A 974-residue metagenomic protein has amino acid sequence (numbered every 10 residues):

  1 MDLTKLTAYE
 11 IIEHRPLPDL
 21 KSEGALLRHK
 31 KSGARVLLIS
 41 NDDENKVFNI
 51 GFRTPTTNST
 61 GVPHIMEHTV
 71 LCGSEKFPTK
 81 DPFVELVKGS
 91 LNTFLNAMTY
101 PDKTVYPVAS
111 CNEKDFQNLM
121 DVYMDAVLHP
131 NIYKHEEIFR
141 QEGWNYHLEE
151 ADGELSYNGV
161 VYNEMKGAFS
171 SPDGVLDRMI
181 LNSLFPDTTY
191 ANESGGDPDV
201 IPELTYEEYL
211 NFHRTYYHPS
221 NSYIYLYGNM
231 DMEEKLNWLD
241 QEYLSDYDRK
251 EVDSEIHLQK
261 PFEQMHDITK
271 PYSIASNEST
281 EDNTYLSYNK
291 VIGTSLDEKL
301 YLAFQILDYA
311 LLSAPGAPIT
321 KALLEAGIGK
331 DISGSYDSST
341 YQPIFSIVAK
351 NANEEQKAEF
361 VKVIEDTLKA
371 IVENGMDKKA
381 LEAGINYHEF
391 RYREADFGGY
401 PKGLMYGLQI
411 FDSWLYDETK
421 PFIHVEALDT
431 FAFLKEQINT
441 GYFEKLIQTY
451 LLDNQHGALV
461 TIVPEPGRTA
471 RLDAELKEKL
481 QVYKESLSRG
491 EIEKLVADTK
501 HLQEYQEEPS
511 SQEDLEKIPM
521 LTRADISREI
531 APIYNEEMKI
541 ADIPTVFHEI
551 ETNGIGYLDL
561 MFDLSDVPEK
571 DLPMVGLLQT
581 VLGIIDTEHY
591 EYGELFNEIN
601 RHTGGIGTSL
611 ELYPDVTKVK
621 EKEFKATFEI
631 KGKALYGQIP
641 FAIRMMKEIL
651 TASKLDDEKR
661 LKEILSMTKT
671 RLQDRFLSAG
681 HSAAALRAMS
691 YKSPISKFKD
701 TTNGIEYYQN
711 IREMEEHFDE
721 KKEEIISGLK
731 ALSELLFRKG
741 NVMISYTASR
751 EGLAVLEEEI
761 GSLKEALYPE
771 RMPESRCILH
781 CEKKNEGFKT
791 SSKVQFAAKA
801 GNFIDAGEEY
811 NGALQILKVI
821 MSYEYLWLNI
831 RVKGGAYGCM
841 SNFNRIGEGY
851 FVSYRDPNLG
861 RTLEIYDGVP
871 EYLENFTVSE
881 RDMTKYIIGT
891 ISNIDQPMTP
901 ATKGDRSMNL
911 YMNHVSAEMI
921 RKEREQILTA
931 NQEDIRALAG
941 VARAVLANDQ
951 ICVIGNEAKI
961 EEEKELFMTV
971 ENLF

Functional and structural regions predicted by a protein language model:
M1-V47: Non-catalytic terminal extensions that flank enzyme cores
S40-D42, N49-G51, Y162, K166-G174 (+10 more regions): His/Glu-based metal-binding/catalytic segments typifying zinc-dependent metallopeptidases
N45-P55, D81-H129, E136-H147, G174-D199 (+10 more regions): M16 family metallopeptidases and their MPP-like homologs
V62, M66-V70, L578: Active-site His/Glu-centered metal-binding helix of metallohydrolases
F94, L210-R214, S273-S276, S333-D337 (+11 more regions): Generic recognition of flexible, low-complexity loop/linker segments
E150-P219, Y225-Y243, Y247-A275, T280-D282 (+1 more regions): Hydrophobic, small-residue-rich alpha-helical packing segments that form membrane-like cores
N158, L210-E242, G704, I726-I760: Non-catalytic, conformational "gating/processing" segments within enzyme and secreted inhibitor domains
N439-K479: Extended, domain-scale alpha-helical bundle/helix-rich regions
